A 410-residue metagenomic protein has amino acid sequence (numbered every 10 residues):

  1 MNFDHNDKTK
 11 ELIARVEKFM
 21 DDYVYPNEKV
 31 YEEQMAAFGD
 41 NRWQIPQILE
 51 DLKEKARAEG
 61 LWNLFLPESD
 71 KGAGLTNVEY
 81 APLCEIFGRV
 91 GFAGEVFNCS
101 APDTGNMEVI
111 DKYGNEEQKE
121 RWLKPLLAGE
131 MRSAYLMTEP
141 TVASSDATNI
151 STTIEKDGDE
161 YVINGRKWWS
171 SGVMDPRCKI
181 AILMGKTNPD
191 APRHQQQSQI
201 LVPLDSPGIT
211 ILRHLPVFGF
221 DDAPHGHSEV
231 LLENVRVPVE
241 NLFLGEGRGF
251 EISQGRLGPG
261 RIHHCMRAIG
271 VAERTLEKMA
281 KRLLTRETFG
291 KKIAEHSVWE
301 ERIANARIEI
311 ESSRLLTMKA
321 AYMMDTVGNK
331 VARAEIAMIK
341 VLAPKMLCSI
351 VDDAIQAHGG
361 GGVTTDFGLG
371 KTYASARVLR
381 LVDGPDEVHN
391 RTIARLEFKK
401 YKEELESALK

Functional and structural regions predicted by a protein language model:
M1-A93, C99-S100, Y113-Q118, P125-E130 (+4 more regions): Alpha-helical interface subdomain recognition
G72-L75, I211, N241-E246: Cytochrome P450 core scaffold surrounding the K-helix E-X-X-R motif and the conserved "meander" helix-loop region
S100-M107: Short, conserved phosphate-binding/catalytic loop or strand-edge motifs used in phosphoryl-/nucleotidyl-transfer
M107-Y113, Y135-L136, D190: Flexible, glycine-rich active-site loops centered on histidine and acidic residues that chelate a metal or position
G129-T138, I182-L183: A short, Trp-centered hydrophobic/proline-enriched beta-strand micro-motif
T141-S145, G172-P176, P189-A191, F218-G226: Short Gly/Pro-enriched turn/cap motifs at secondary-structure boundaries
N149, P207-R236: Flexible, small-/acidic-enriched active-site or ligand-binding loops
D159-E160, N164-L212: A short core secondary-structure module
